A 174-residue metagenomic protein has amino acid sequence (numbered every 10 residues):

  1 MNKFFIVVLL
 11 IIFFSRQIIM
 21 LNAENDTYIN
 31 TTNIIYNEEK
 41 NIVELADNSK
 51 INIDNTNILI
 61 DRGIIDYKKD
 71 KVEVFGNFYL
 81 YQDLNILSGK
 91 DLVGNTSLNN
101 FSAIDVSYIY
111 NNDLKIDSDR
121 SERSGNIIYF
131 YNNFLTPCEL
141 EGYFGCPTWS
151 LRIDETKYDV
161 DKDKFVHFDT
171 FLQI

Functional and structural regions predicted by a protein language model:
N2-A23: Classical Sec-dependent N-terminal signal peptides that target proteins to the secretory pathway
L21-I174: Structural signature for solvent-exposed beta-strand/loop edge elements and short helix-capping sites, enriched
